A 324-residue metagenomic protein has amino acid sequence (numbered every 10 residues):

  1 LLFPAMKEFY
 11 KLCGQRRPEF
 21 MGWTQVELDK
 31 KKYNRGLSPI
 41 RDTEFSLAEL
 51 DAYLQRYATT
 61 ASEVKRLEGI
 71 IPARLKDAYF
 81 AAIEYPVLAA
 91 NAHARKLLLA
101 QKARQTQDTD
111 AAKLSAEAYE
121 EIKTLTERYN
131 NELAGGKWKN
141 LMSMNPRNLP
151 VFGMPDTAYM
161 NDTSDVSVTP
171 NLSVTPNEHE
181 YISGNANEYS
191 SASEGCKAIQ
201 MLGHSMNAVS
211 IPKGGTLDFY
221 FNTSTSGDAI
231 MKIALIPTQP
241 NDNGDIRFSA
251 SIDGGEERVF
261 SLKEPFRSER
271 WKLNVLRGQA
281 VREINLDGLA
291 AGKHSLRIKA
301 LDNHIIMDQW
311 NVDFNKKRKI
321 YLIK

Functional and structural regions predicted by a protein language model:
L1-S193: Substrate-binding groove of N-acetylhexosamine-processing glycoside hydrolases
N145-K324: Extracytoplasmic
